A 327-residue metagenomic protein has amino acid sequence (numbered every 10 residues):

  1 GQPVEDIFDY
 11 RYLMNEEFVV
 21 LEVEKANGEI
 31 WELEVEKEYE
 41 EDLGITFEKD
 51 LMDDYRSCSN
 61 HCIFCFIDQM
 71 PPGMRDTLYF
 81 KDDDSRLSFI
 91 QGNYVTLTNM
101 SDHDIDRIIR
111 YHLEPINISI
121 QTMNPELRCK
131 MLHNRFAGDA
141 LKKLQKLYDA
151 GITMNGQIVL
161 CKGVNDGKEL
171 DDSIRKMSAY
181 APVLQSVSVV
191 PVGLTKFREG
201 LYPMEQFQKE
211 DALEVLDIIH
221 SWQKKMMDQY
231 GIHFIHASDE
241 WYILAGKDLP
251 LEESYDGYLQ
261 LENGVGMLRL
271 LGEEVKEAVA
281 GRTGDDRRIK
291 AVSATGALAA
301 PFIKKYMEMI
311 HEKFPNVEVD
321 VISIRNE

Functional and structural regions predicted by a protein language model:
G1-E5: Conserved PDZ fold ligand-binding element
Y10-N15: Solvent-exposed segments in extracellular or luminal domains encompassing
E22-A26: A generic structural motif
G28-I30, K37-V183, G193-W222: Conserved Radical SAM active-site core
V164, L184-E210, Y230-E253, R325-E327: Flexible glycine/acidic-rich beta-alpha junction loops that bind and position SAM and/or redox cofactors in anaerobic
Y180-L184, S221-I232, M309-S323: Structural alpha-beta junctions
A245-R288, I310: Active-site loop ensemble at the mouth of alpha/beta enzyme cores that anchors a bound cofactor
R288-E327: Redox- and metal-dependent alpha/beta enzyme cores, enriched for Fe-S-associated oxidoreductases and cofactor-handling
